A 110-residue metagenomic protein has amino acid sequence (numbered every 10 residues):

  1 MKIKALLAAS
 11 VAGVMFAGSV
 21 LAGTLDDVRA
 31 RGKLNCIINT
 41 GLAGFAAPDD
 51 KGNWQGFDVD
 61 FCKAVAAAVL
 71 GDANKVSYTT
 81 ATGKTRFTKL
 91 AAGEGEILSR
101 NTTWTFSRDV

Functional and structural regions predicted by a protein language model:
M1-S10: Bacterial N-terminal signal peptides that target proteins for export
A9-S10, V20, V28: Cleavable N-terminal signal peptides
M15-A22: Sec/Tat signal peptide C-region and signal peptidase I cleavage site
G23-N35: N-terminal hydrophobic or amphipathic helices/low-complexity stretches enriched in small/hydrophobic/Pro/Gly
D27-A30, G71, A91-A92: Extracellular/periplasmic catalytic domains that process cell-envelope and extracellular macromolecules
K33-F57: Short glycine-rich His-centered loop
G52-D60, A81-K84: Soluble non-cytosolic domains of exported or imported proteins
K63, A67, K75-V110: Acidic, polar ligand-binding/catalytic clefts
